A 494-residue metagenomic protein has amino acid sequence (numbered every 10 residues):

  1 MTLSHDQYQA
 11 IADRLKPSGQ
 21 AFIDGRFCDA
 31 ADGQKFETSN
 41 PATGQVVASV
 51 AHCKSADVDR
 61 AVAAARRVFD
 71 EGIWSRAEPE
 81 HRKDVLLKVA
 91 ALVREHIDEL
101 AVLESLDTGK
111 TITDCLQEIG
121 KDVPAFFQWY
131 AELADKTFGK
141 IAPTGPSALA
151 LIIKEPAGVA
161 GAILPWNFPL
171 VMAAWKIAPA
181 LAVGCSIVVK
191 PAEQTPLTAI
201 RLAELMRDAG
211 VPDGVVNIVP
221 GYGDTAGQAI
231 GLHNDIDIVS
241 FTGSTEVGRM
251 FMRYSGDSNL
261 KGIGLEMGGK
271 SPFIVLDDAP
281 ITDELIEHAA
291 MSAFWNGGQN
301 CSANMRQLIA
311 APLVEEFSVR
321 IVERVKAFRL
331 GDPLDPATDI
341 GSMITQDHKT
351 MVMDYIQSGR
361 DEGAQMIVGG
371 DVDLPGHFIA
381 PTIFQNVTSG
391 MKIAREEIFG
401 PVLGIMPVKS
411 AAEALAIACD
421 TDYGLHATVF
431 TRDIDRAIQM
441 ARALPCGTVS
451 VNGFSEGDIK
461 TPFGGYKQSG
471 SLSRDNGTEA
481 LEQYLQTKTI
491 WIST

Functional and structural regions predicted by a protein language model:
M1-V50, D84, T137-I163, G264-M267 (+2 more regions): Terminal low-complexity tails and localization/encapsulation signals of metabolic enzymes
G44, R82, E104, G184 (+8 more regions): Residue-level signal for inorganic ion chemistry
Q45-A48, I236, I274, R329 (+4 more regions): Conserved C-terminal structural/oligomerization subdomain of aldehyde/semialdehyde dehydrogenase
Q45-T137: Glycine-rich loop-to-alpha-helix module at the N-terminal edge of alpha/beta enzyme cores
V46-C53, D70-W74, A162, F273-V275 (+5 more regions): Short, well-ordered beta-strand elements within core beta-sheets of diverse protein domains
F138-E284, V408: Rossmann-like NAD(P) dinucleotide-binding subdomain of oxidoreductase/dehydrogenase enzymes
S186-V188, M366, T448: A short hydrophobic/small-residue beta-strand
I238, E246-T388, V451: ALDH superfamily catalytic-core signature
